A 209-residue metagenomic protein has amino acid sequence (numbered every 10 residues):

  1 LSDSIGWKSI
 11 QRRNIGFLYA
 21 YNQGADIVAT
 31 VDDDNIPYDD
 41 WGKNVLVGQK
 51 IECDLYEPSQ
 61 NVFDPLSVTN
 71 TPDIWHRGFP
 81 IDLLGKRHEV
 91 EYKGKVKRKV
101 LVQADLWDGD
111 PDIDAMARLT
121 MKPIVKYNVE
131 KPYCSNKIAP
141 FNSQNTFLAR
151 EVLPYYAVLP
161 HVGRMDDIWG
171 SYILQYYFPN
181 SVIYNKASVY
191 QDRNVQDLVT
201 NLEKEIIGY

Functional and structural regions predicted by a protein language model:
L1-A25, D39-I51: Active-site-proximal specificity loops/subdomain of glycosyltransferases
V28: Short aromatic/hydrophobic "clamp" motif used to bind/position activated sugar donors
V31-D33: Catalytic metal- and UDP-sugar-binding loop of GT-A-like glycosyltransferases, i.e., residues flanking the conserved
I36-D40, Q191-N194: Short catalytic/ligand-binding loop motif for oxyanion handling, primarily in non-cytosolic enzymes, centered on
P37-V158, L202: Conserved catalytic core of nucleotide-sugar-dependent glycosyltransferases
I138, L174-S188: Catalytic donor-sugar/metal-binding loop of nucleotide-sugar-dependent glycosyltransferases
T146, V152, V162-N180: A short, conserved alpha-helix in the catalytic core of glycosyltransferases
H161-G163, Q191-G208: Nucleotide-sugar-dependent glycosyltransferase catalytic core
